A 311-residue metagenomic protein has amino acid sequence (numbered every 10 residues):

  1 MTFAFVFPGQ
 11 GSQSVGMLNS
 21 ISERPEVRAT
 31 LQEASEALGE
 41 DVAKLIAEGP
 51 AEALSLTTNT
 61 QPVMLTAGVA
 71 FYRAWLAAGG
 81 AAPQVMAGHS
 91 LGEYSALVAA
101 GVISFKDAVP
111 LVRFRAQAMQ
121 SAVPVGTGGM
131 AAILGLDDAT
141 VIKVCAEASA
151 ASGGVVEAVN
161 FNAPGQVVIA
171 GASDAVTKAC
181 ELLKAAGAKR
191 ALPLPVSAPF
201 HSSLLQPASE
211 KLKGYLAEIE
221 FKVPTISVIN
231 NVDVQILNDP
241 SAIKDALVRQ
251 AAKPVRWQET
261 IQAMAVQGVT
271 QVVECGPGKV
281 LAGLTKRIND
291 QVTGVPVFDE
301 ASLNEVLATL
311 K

Functional and structural regions predicted by a protein language model:
M1-A4, F221-N231, I236, D245-R249 (+2 more regions): Cys-dependent protein tyrosine phosphatase-like superfamily
M1-V141, L194, Q271-A301, E305: FabD-like malonyl-/acyl-CoA
Q10-S12, L38, A100-A252: Alpha/beta catalytic cores of group-transfer enzymes, especially the acyltransferase/condensing modules of polyketide
S22-E23, E147-S149, K184-A186, R287-D290 (+1 more regions): Short, solvent-exposed amphipathic alpha-helical segments in soluble enzyme and RNA/protein-processing domains
L76, K184, A265-G268: Non-catalytic positions within long, well-ordered alpha-helices that form the structural scaffold/packing of enzyme
